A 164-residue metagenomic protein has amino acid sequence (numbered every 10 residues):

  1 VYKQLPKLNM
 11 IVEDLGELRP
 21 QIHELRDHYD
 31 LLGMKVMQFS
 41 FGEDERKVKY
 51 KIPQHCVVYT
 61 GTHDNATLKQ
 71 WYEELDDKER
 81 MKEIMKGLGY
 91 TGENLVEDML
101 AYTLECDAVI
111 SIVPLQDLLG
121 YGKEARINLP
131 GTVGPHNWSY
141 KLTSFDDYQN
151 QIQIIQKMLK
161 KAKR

Functional and structural regions predicted by a protein language model:
V1-R164: Catalytic cores of glycan-processing enzymes that make or break glycosidic bonds
